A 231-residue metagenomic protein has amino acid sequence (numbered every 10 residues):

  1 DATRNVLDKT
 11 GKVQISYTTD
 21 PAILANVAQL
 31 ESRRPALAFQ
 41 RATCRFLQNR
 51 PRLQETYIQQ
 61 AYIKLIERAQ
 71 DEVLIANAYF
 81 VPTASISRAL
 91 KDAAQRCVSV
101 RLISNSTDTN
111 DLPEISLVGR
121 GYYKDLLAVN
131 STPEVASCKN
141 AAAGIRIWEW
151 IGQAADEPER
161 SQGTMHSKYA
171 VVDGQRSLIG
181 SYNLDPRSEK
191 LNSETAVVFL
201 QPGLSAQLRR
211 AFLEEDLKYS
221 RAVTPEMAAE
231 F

Functional and structural regions predicted by a protein language model:
D1-V27: Extended, H/D-rich, highly charged conserved domains that either
V6, L65, A211, E215: Residues that form generic nucleotide/phosphate-binding pockets
Y17-P21, Q40-R41, S116, A206: Low-complexity, intrinsically disordered regions enriched in charged/polar residues
A22-N26, R52-Q54, Q175-L178: A short linear-motif detector with a strong N-terminal bias
S32-T107: PLD-like (HKD) phosphodiesterase/transphosphatidyltransferase domain
E72, Y79-F231: PLD/PLD-like phosphodiesterase catalytic module centered on the HKD motif
